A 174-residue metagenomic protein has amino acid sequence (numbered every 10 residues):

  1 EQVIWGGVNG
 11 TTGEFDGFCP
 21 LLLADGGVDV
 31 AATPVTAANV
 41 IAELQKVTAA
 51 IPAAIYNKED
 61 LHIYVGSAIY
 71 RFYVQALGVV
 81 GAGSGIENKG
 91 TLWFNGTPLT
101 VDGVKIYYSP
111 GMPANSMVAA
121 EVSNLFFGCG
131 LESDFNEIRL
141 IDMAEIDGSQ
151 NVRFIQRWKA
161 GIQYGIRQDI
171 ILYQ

Functional and structural regions predicted by a protein language model:
E1-F15: Short, glycine/acidic-rich hinge or "gate" loops at secondary-structure transitions that mediate conformational
G7, P20-L23, I55-G66: Extended amphipathic alpha-helical segments with heptad-repeat/coiled-coil character used for oligomerization, fusion
G13-A42, V74-Q174: Sequence/fold signature of self-assembling virion shell proteins
V40-A54: Phosphate-interacting basic helix/loop segments used at nucleotide- and nucleic-acid interfaces
I51-E59, V80, S84: Short secondary-structure junctions and interdomain/linker hinges
K58, S67-Y70, V74-L77: Elongated scaffolding segments in large macromolecular assemblies, built predominantly from amphipathic alpha-helices
